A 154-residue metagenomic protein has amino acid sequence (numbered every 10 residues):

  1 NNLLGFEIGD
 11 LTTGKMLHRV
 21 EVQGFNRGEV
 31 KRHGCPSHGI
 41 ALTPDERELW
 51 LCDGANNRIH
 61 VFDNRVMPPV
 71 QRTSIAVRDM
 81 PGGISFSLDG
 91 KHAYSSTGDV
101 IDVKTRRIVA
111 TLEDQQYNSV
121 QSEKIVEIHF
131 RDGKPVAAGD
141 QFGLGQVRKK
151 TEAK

Functional and structural regions predicted by a protein language model:
N1-K154: Predominantly soluble domains enriched in secretory-pathway, periplasmic, or organellar proteins
